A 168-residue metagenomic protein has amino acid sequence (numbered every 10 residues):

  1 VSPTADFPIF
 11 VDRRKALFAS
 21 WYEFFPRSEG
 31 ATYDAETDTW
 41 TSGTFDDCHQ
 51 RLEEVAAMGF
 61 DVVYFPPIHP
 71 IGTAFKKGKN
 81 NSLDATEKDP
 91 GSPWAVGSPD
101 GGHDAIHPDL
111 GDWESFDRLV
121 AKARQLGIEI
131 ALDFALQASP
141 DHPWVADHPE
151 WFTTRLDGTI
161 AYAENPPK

Functional and structural regions predicted by a protein language model:
S2-L17, E129, W151-A163: N-terminal carbohydrate-binding accessory modules
L17, D47-I71: Catalytic domains of carbohydrate-active enzymes, especially glycoside hydrolases
S20-E23, S28-G43, I71-R118, A146-K168: Aromatic- and acidic-residue-enriched carbohydrate-binding clefts of CAZyme catalytic domains
S20-Y22, V63-F65, I130-L132: Hydrophobic faces of well-ordered beta-strands that scaffold small-molecule active sites in alpha/beta enzyme cores
C48-R51, S115-L119: A general structural detector for well-ordered alpha-helical segments in enzyme core domains, enriched
A56, D117-I128: Surface-exposed amphipathic alpha-helices with a cationic face
Y64-T73, F134-P143: Short, solvent-exposed turn/loop segments enriched in Gly/Ser/Thr/Pro and often Arg
F116, I130-A135: Extended, hydrophobic alpha-helical segments in both membrane/secreted and soluble proteins
